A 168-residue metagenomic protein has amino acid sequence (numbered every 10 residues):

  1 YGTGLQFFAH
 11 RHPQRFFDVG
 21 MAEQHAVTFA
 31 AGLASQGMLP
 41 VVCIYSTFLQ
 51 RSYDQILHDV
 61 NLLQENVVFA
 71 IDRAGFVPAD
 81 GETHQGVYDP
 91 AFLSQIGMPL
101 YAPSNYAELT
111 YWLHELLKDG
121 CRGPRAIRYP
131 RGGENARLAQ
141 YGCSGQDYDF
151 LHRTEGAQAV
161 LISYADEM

Functional and structural regions predicted by a protein language model:
Y1-P124, G133-N135, G145: Thiamine diphosphate
Y45, P130, S163-D166: Structural motif
C121, C143-M168: Long hydrophobic segments that form regular secondary structure
I127: All-alpha helical catalytic cores of prenyl diphosphate-utilizing isoprenoid enzymes
L138-Q140: Flexible inter-domain linker/hinge segments
